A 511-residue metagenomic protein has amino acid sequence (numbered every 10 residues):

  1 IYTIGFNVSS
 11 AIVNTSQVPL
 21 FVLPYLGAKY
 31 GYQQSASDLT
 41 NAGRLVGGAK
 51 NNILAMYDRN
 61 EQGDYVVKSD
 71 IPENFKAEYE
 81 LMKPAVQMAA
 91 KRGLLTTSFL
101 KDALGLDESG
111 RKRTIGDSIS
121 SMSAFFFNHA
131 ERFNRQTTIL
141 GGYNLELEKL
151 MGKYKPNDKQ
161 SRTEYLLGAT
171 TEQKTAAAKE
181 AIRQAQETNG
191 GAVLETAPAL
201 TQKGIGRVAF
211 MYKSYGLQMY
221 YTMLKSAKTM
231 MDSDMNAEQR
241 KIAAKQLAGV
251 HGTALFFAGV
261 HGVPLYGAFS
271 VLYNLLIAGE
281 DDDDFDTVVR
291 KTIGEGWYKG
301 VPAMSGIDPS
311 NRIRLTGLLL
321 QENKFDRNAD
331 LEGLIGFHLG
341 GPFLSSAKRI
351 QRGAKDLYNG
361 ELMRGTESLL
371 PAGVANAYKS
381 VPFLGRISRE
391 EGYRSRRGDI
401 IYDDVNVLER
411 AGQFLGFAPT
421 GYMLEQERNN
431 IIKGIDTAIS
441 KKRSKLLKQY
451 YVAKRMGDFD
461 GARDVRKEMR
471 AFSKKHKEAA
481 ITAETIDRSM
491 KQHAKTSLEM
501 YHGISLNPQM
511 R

Functional and structural regions predicted by a protein language model:
I1-E295, N323, I435-A438, R443-L446 (+2 more regions): Hydrophobic, often aromatic-rich secondary-structure segments at membrane interfaces
L45, L54-M56, L94-G105, I119-M122 (+9 more regions): Short, aromatic- and cysteine-enriched interfacial helices/patches that mediate contacts at lipid membranes
D70-E73, A77, T114, D284 (+3 more regions): Secondary-structure junction/capping motif
A192, T196, K203-R207, M211 (+7 more regions): Generic preference for well-ordered secondary structure
T222-A377, L384-S388: Short low-complexity linker/loop segments enriched in small residues
R352-R511: Hydrophobic alpha-helical segments
